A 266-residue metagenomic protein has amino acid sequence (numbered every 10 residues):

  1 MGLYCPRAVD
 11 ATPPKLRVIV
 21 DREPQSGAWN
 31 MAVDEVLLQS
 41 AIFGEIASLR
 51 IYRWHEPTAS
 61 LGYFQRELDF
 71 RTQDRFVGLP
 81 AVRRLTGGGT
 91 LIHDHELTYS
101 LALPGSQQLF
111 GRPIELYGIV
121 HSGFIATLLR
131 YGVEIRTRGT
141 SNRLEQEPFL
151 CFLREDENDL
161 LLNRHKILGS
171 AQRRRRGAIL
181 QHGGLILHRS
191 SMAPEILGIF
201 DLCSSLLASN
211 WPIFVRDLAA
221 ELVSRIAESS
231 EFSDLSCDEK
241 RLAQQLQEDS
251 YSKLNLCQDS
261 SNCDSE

Functional and structural regions predicted by a protein language model:
G2-T86: N-terminal low-complexity, intrinsically disordered segments
P14, V33-D34, Q39, E56 (+4 more regions): Histidine/cysteine-enriched polar flanking segments
L79, D94, T98, S106-F110 (+2 more regions): Helix-start/capping segments and mature chain N-termini
R84-L85, L103-N163: A contiguous catalytic/ligand-binding core that recognizes phosphate-bearing ligands
L85-Q107, I196-S205: Residues forming anionic-ligand binding surfaces in small-molecule and nucleic-acid pockets of primarily soluble enzymes
D94-E96, E155, L180: Short, solvent-exposed loop/turn segments at the edges of secondary structure
H121-L150, R175-E266: Long, positively charged amphipathic alpha-helical accessory segments at protein N-termini or as interdomain linkers
